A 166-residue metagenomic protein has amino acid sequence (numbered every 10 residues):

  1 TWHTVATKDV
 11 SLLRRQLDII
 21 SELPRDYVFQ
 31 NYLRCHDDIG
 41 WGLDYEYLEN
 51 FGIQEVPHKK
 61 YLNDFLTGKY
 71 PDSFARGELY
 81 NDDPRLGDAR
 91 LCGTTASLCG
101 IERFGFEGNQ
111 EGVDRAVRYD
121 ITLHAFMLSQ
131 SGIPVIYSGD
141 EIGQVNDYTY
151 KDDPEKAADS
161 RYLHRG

Functional and structural regions predicted by a protein language model:
T1-G166: Active-site and adjacent substrate-binding regions of carbohydrate-active enzymes
